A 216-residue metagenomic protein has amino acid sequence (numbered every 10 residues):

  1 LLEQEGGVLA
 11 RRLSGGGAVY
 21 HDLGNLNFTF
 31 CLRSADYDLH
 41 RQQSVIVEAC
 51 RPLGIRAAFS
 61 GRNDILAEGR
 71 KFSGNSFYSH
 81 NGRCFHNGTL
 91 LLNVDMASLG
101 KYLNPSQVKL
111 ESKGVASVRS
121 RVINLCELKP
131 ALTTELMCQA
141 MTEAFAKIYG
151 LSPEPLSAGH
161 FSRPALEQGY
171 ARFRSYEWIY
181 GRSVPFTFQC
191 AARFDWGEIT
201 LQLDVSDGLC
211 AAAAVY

Functional and structural regions predicted by a protein language model:
L1-Y37: N-terminal lobe of the biotin/lipoate ligase/transferase fold
R12-N27, I65-K71, S76-F85: FAD-binding core of FAD-dependent oxidoreductases, characterized by glycine-rich FAD pyrophosphate-binding loops
N25-N63: Contiguous, small/hydrophobic- and glycine-enriched helical/loop subdomains that border and often "cap" functional
F28-C31, G88, C210-V215: Short, well-ordered beta-strand elements
L53-I55, S73, N81-R182: Long, positively charged amphipathic alpha-helical accessory segments at protein N-termini or as interdomain linkers
G69-R70, N81-F85, V94-S98, W196-E198 (+1 more regions): Coil-to-beta-strand transition motifs
P153, Q168-Y216: Internal helical hairpin/lid segments
